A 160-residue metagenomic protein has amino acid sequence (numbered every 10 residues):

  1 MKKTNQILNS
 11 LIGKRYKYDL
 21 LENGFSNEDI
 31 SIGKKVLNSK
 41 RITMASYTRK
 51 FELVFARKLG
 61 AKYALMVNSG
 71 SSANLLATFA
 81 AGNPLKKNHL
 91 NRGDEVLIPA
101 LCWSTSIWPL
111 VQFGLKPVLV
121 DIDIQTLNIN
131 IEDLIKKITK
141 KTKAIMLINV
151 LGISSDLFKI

Functional and structural regions predicted by a protein language model:
M1-I42, S46: N-terminal "arm"/small-domain region of PLP-dependent enzymes with the aminotransferase-like
N27, S31-N38, R49-R57, E132-K140 (+1 more regions): Replace "anionic and nucleotidyl ligands
A45-E95, P109-F113, L119: Phosphate-binding glycine-rich loop
V67, P99, I148: Conserved residues at the C-terminal ends of beta-strands
L101-I107: Conserved coil-to-alpha-helix start sites within the AMP-binding
K116-T126: Short beta-strand->loop structural element characteristic of the AMP-binding/adenylate-forming
Q125-I160: Active-site phosphate-binding strand-loop segment of PLP-dependent enzymes
